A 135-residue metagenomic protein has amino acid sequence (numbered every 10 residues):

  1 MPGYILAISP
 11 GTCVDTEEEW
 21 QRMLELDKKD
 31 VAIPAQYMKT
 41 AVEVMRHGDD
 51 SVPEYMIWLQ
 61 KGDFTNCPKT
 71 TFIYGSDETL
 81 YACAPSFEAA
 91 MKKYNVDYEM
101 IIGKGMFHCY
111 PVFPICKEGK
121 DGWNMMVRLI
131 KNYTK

Functional and structural regions predicted by a protein language model:
M1-K135: Alpha/beta-hydrolase superfamily serine-hydrolase fold, recognizing
